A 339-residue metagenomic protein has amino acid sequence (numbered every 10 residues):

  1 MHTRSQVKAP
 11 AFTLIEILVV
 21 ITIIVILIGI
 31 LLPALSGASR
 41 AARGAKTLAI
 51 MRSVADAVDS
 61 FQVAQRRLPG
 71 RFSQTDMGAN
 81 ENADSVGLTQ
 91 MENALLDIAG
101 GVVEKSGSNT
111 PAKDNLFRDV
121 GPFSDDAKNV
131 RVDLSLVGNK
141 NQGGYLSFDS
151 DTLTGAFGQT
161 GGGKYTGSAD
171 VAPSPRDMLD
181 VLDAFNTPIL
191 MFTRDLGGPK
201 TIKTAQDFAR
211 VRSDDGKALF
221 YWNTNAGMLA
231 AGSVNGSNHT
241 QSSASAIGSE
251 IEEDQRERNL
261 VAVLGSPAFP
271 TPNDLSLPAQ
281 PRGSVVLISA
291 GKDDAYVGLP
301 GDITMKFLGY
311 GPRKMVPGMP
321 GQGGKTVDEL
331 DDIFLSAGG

Functional and structural regions predicted by a protein language model:
M1-V7: N-terminal secretory signal peptides that target proteins for export/translocation
A9-A38, R43, T47, M51: N-terminal single-pass transmembrane signal-anchor helix
T47-G339: N-terminal pilin/flagellin-like segments and related low-complexity appendage regions
